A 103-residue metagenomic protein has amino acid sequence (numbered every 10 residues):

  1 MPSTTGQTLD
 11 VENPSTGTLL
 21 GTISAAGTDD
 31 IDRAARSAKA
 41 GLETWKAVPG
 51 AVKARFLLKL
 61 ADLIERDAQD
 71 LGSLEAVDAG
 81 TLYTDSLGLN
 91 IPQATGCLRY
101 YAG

Functional and structural regions predicted by a protein language model:
M1-I23, R55, K59: Terminal low-complexity tails and localization/encapsulation signals of metabolic enzymes
L20-G103: Glycine-rich loop-to-alpha-helix module at the N-terminal edge of alpha/beta enzyme cores
